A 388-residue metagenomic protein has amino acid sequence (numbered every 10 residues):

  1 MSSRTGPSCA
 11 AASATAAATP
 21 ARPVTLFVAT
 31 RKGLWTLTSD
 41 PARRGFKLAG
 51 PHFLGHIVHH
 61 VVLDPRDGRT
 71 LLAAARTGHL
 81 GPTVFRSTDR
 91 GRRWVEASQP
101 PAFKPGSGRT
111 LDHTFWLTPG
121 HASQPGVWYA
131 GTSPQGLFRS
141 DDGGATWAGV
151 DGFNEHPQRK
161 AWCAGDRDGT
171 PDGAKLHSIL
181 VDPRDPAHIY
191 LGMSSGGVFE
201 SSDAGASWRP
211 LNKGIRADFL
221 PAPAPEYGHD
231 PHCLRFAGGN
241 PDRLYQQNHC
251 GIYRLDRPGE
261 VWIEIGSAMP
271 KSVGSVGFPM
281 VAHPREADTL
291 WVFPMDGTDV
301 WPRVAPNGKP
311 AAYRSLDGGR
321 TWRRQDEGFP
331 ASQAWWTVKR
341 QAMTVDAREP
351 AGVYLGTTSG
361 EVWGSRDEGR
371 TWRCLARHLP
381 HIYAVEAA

Functional and structural regions predicted by a protein language model:
M1-A388: Extracellular glycan-interacting surfaces
